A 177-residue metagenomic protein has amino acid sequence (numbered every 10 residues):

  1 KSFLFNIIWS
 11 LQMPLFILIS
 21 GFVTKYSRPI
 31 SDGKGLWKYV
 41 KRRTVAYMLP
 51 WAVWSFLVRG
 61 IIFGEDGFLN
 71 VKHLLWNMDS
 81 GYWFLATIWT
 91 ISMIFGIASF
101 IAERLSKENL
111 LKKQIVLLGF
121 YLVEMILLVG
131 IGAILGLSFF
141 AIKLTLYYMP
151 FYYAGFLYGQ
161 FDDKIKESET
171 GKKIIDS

Functional and structural regions predicted by a protein language model:
K1-R28, Y47-F56: Functionally critical transmembrane alpha-helices in membrane proteins and complexes, commonly lining
S2-P14, H73-T87, G132-F151, S177: Interfacial loop-to-helix transition and helix-capping segments at the boundaries of transmembrane helices
F3, S31-L36, N70: Juxtamembrane loop-helix boundary motifs flanking transmembrane segments in multi-pass membrane proteins
P14-V23, W83-G96, Y148-G159: Hydrophobic cores of alpha-helical transmembrane segments in multi-pass inner/ER membrane proteins, independent
T24-D32, G96-S106, A154-K166: Structural signal for the C-terminal ends of transmembrane alpha-helices and the immediately following loop
V40, A46-F100, Q114-A133: Membrane-interface helix-loop-helix regions
L117-D162: Long hydrophobic alpha-helical segments that form multi-pass transmembrane helix bundles in integral membrane proteins
I165-S177: Alpha-helical transmembrane segments and terminal signal-anchor/GPI-anchor hydrophobic tails, characterized by long
